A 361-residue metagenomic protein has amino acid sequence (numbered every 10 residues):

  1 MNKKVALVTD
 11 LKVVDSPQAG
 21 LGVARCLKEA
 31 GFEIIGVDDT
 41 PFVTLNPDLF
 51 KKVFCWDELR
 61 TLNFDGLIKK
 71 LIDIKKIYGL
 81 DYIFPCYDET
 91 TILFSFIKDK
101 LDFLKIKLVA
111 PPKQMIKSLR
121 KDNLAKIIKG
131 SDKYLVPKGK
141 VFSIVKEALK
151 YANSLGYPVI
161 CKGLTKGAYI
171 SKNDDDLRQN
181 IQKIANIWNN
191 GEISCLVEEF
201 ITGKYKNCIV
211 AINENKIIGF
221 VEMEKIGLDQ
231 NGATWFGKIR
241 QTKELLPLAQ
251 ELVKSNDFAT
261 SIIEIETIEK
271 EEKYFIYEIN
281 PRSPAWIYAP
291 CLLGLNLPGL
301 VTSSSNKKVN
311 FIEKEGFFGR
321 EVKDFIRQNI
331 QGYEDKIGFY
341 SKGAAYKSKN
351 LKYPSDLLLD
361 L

Functional and structural regions predicted by a protein language model:
M1-V109: ATP-binding N-terminal substructure of ATP-dependent carboxylate-amine bond-forming enzymes
I74-L80, S154-L155, N190-G191: Glycine-rich phosphate-binding loop signature in dinucleotide/nucleotide-binding domains
D102-D174: A conserved helix-loop-beta module that forms one wall/lid of the active-site cleft in ATP-utilizing catalytic domains
A148, G299-L361: Peripheral (often C-terminal) accessory segments that flank ATP-dependent C-N-forming ligase machineries
D174-A233, G237-L252, I268-F275: Phosphate-binding site of ATP-dependent enzymes
L196, T260-E266, N310-K314: Flexible, glycine/charged-enriched surface loops at secondary-structure junctions
I226-N231, N280-G294: Glycine-rich phosphate/pyrophosphate-binding beta-alpha loops
K254-A289: Conserved metal-phosphate-binding beta-hairpin within the catalytic cores of diverse ATP-dependent phosphoryl-transfer
